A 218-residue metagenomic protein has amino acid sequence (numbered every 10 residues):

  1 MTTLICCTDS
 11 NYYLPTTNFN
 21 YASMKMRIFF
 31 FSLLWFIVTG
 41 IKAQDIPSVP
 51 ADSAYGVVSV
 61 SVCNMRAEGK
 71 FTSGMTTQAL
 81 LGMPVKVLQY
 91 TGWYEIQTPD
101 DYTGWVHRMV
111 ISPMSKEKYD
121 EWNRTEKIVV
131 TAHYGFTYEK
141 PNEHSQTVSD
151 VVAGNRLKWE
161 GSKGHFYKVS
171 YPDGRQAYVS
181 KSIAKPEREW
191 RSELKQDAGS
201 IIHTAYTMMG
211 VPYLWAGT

Functional and structural regions predicted by a protein language model:
M1-V49: Bacterial Sec-dependent N-terminal signal peptides
Q44-S53, T98-V129, N142, Q146-T147 (+1 more regions): Boundary regions of SH3-family modules and the immediately adjacent low-complexity/disordered segments in eukaryotic
S48-A51, V57-V87, V130-W159, Y213: Beta-loop motif signature
V60, A132, G174, V179 (+1 more regions): Residue-level signal for pocket-adjacent positions within structured domains
V62-C63, K185-P186, M208-V211: Acidic/histidine-rich, surface-exposed loop or edge segments in extracytoplasmic proteins
K70-M109, P113: Post-signal peptide N-terminal segment of secreted/secretory-pathway proteins
G92-E95, G164-K168: Short aromatic-glycine-enriched beta-strand elements
A198-T218: Catalytic cores of peptidoglycan-degrading enzymes
